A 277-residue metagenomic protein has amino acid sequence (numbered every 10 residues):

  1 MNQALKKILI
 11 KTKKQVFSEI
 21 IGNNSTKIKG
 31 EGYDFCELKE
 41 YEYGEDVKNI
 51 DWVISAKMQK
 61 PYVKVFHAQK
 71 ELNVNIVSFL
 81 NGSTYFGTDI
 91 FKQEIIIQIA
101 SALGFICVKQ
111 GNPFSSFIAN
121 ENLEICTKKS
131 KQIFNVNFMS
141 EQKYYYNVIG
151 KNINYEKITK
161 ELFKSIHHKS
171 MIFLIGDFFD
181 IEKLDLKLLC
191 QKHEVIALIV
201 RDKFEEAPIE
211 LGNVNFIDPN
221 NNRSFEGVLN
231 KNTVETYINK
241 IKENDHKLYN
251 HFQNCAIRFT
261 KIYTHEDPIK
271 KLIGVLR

Functional and structural regions predicted by a protein language model:
M1-N24, E37-E45, I54, Q59-I76 (+3 more regions): Exposed, interaction-prone extracellular/peripheral surfaces
K29-G32: A positional/architectural concept
V47-N49: N-terminal juxtadomain amphipathic helix that follows a signal peptide/anchor or precedes a small N-terminal auxiliary
E94-I95: A sequence/structural signal of beta-propeller blade repeats
